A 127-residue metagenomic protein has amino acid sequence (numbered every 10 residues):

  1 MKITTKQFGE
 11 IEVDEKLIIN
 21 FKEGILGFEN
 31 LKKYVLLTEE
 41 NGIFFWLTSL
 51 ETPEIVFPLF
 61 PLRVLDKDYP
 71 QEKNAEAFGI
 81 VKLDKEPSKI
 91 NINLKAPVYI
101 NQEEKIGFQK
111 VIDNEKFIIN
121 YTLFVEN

Functional and structural regions predicted by a protein language model:
K2-K67, I80-N127: Long, compositionally biased stretches
D68-A75: Short beta-strand-centered segments at strand-helix junctions
